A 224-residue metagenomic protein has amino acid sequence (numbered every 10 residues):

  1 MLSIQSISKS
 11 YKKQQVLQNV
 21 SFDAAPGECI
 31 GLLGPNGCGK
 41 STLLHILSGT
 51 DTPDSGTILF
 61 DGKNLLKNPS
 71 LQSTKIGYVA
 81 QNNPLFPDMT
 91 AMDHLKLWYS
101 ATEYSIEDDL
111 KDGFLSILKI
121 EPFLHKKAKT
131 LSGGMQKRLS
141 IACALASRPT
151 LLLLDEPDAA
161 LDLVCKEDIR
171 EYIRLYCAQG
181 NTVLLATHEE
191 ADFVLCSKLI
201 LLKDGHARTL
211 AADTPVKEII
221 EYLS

Functional and structural regions predicted by a protein language model:
L33-P35: The feature captures the beta-strand-to-loop junction immediately N-terminal to the Walker
S48: Helix-to-loop junction immediately C-terminal to a conserved catalytic motif
G56-K67, L71-Q72: Conserved ABC transporter NBD signature motif
N82, M89-A101: Q-loop/switch helix immediately C-terminal to the Walker
K96, I106-F123: Conserved ABC ATPase "signature" region
K127-G134: Conserved ABC ATPase signature
L152-E156: Catalytic Walker B motif of ABC-type/P-loop ATPase nucleotide-binding domains
